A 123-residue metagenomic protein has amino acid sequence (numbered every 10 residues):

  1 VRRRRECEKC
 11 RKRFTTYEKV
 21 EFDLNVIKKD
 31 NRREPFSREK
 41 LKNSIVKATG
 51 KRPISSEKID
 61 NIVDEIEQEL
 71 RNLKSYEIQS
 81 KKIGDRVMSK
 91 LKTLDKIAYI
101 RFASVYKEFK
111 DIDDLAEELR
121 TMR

Functional and structural regions predicted by a protein language model:
V1-E6: Short metal-coordination and nucleic-acid-contact micro-motifs, chiefly zinc-binding Cys/His arrays
E8-N25: Short metal-binding segments enriched for Cys and/or His
K12, I27, R38-I59, V63-D64: Basic nucleic-acid-binding interfaces
E21, I27, V63, D113-A116: N-terminal, polar/charged subdomain of small-to-medium soluble alpha/beta proteins
E34-P35, S56-I59, L73-K81, V105-F109: Conserved phosphate/pyrophosphate-binding and hydrolysis machinery centered on Walker-type P-loop NTPases, extending
D60-L73, G84-S89: Amphipathic alpha-helical segments that form the core helices of the histone-fold
K81-K82, R86-K92, A98-I100, S104-R123: Long C-terminal interaction/binding lobes of large macromolecular proteins
